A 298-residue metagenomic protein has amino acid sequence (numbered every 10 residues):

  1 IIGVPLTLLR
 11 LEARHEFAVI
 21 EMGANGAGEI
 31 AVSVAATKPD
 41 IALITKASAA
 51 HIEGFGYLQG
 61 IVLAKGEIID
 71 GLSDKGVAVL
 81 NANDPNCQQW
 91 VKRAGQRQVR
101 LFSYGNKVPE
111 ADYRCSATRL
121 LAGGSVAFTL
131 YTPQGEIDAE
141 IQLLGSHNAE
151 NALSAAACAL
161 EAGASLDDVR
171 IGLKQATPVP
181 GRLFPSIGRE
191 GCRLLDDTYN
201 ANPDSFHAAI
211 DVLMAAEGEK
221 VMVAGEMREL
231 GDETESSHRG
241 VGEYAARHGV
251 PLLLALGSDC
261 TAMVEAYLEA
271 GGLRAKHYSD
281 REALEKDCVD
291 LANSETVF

Functional and structural regions predicted by a protein language model:
L11-R14, A162, A215-G218, D290-E295: Glycine-rich phosphate-binding loop signature in dinucleotide/nucleotide-binding domains
E16-I30, L194-N200: Switch II (G3) loop of P-loop NTPases
F17, I41-A42, V77, T296: Short glycine-centered segments of the SAM/dcSAM-binding site in methyltransferase folds
A35, E285-A292: Short amphipathic alpha-helix with an adjacent loop that forms part of the alpha/beta core around
L43-R193, G218, E243-A246, V250-L252 (+2 more regions): Acidic, Mg2+-coordinating active-site environments of NTP-dependent enzymes
I61, L195, N200-E265: AMP-binding/adenylate-forming catalytic core of the ANL superfamily
H277-S279, L291-F298: Peripheral docking tails and interdomain loops at the edges of cofactor- or intermediate-handling domains
